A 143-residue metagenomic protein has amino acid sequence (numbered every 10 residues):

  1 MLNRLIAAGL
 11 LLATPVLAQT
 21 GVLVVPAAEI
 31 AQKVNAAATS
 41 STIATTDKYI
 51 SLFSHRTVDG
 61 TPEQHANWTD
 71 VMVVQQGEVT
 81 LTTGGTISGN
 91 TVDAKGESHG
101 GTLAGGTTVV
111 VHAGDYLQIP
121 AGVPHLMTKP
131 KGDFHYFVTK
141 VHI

Functional and structural regions predicted by a protein language model:
M1-A7: Bacterial N-terminal signal peptides that target proteins for export
L2, T14-N67: A short, N-terminal "cap"/entry segment at the start of jelly-roll beta-barrel domains of the cupin/DSBH fold
E63, D70-V73, T108-V109, Y116-L117: His/acidic/aromatic-lined binding-pocket segments of jelly-roll/cupin-type domains and related regulatory beta-sandwich
A66-I87, D93-A104: Short, conserved beta-strand element in jelly-roll/cupin
N67-W68, V123, G132: A generic "binding-loop/recognition-motif" signal
V110-K129: Conserved metal-binding segment of the jelly-roll/cupin
G132-I143: A short hydrophobic beta-strand segment most commonly corresponding to one strand of the jelly-roll/cupin
